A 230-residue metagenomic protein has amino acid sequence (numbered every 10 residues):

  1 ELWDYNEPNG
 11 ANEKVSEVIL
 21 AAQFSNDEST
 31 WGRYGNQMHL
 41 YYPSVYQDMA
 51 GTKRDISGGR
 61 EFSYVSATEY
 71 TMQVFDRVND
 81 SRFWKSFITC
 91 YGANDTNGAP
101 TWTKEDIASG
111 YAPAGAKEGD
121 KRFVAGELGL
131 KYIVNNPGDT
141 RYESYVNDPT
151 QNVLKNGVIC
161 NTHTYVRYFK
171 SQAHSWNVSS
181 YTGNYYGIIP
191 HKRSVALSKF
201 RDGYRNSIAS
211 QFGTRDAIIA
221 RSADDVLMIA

Functional and structural regions predicted by a protein language model:
E1-H163: An aromatic- and glycine-enriched ligand-binding surface/loop that stacks and positions planar moieties
K170-A217: Active-site beta-strand/loop architecture of penicillin-binding DD-peptidases
